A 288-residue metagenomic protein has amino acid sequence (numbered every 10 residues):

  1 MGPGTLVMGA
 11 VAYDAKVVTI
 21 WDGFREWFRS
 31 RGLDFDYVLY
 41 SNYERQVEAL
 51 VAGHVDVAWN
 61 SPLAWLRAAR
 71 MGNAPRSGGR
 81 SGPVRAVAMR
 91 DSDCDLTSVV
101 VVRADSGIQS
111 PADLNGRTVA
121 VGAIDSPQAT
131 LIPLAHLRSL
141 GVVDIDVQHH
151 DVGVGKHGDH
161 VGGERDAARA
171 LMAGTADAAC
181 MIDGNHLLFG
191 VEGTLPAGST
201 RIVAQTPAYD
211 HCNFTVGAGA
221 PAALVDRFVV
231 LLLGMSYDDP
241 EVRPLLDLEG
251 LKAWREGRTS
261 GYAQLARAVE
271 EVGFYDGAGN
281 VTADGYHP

Functional and structural regions predicted by a protein language model:
M1-A15, F35-L39, G116-A120: Short, well-ordered beta-strand elements
G4-A10, D14-I20, V216, A220-P288: An extracytoplasmic/periplasmic, membrane-proximal ligand-sensing/linker region
A12, T97-I108, Y209-L224: A bilobed periplasmic-binding-protein/Venus flytrap-type ligand-binding module shared by bacterial periplasmic
W21-D34, N73-P75, A129-V161, G190-L195 (+2 more regions): Ligand-binding cleft/hinge of the Venus flytrap
L50-V51, L114, L171-M172, F228: Hydrophobic residues within well-ordered alpha-helices
W59-P75, P133, R138-S139, R169-A197: A ligand-binding cleft/hinge motif common to bilobed small-molecule-binding domains
R76-D93, I145-H150, F189-A208: Short beta-strand->loop
V102-I124: Flexible hinge/capping segments at coil-to-helix
